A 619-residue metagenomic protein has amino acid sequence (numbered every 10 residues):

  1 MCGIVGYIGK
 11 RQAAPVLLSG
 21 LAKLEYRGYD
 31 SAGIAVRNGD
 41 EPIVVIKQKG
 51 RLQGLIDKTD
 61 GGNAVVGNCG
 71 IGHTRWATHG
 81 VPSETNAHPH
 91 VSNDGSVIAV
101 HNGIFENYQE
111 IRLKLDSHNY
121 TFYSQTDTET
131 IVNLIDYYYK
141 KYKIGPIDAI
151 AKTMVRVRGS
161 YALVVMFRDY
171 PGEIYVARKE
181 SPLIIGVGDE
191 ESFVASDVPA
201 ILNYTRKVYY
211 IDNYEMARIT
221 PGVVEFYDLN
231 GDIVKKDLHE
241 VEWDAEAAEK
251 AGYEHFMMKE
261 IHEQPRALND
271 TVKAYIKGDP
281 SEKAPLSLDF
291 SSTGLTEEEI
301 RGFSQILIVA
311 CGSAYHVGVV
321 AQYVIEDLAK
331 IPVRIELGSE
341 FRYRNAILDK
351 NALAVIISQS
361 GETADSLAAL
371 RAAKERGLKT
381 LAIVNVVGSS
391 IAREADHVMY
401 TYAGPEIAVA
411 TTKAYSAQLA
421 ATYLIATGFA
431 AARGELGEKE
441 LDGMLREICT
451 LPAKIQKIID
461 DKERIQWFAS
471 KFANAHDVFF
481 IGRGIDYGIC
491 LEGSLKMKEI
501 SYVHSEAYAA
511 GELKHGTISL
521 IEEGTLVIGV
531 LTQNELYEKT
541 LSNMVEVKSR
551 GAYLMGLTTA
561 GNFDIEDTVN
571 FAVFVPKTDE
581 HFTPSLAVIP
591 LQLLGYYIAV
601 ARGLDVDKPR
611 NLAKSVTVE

Functional and structural regions predicted by a protein language model:
M1-H255, E263-S304, Y343, E438 (+3 more regions): Conserved short alpha-helical segments that host acidic/polar catalytic motifs at enzyme active sites
Y7-K10, T121, Q125, Y139-K143 (+18 more regions): Hydrophobic alpha-helical scaffolding
R11, N38, V223, E246 (+3 more regions): Gly/His-enriched, cation/cofactor- and phosphate-binding structural elements
N68, G72-T85, D279-E297, A321-I357 (+2 more regions): Glycine-rich oxoanion-binding loops at beta->alpha junctions
P89-V91, M166, Y175-V176, V208-Y209 (+13 more regions): Replace "in large, NTP-powered and nucleic-acid-processing enzymes" with "in large, NTP-powered factors and other
V155, Q264-L268, V272-L307, H397-L526 (+1 more regions): Active-site phosphate/pyrophosphate-binding segments
R301-G443, E447-T450, V530-F574, L594 (+1 more regions): Glycine-rich phosphate-binding loops that contact phosphosugars or nucleotide phosphates
Y553, T568, T578-E619: Generic C-terminus detector
